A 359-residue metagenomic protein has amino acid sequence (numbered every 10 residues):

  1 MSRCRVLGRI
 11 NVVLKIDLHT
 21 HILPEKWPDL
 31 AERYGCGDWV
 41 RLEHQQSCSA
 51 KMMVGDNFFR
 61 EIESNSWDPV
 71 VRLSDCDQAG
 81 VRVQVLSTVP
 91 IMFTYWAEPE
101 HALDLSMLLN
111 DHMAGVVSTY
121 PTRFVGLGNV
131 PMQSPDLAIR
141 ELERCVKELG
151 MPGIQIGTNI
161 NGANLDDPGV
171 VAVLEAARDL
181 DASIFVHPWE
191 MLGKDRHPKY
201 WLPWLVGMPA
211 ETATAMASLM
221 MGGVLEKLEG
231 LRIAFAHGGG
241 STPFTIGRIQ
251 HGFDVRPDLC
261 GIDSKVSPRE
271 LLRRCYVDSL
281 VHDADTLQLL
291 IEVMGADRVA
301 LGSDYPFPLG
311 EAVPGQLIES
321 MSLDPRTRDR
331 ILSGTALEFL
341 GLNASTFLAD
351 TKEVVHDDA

Functional and structural regions predicted by a protein language model:
R3-L18, E25-V83, D111-T119, R140-R144 (+4 more regions): Mid-to-C-terminal alpha-helical segments outside catalytic/metal-binding sites
I16-L18, Q84-L86, V125-G128, I154-I156 (+4 more regions): Hydrophobic faces of well-ordered beta-strands that scaffold small-molecule active sites in alpha/beta enzyme cores
H21, N159-N161, W189-E190, G239 (+1 more regions): Catalytic metal-binding/acid-base residues of hydrolase active sites
N57, H197-G207, F253, G315-E319: Short glycine/proline- and charge-enriched loop/turn segments that cap or connect secondary-structure elements
I62-W67, T94, M132-A138, N161-P168 (+3 more regions): Acidic-and-aromatic substrate-binding clefts and catalytic sites of carbohydrate-active enzymes
R82-G223: Active-site gating/metal-coordination segments in enzymes
L103, A138-K147, G240, F244-H251 (+1 more regions): Short, electropositive alpha-helical surface patch
G223, K227-E270: Aromatic-lined glycan-binding groove of carbohydrate-active enzymes
